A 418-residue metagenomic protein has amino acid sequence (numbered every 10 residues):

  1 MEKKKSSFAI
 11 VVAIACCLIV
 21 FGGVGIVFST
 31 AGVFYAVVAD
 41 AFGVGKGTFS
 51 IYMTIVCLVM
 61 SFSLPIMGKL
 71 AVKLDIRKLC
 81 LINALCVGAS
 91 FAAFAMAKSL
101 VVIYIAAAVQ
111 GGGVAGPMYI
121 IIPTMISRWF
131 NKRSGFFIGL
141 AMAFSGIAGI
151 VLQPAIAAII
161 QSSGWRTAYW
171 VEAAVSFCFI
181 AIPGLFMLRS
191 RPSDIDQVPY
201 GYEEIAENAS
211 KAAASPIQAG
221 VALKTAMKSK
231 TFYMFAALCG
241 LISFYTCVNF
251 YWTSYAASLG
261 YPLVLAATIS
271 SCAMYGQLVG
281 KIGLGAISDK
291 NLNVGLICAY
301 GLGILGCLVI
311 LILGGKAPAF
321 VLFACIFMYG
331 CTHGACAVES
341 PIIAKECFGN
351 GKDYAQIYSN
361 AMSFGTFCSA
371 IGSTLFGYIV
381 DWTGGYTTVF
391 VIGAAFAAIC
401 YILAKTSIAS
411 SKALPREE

Functional and structural regions predicted by a protein language model:
V11-K46, S63-M67, Q153, V248-T253: Extracytoplasmic
A31-Y35, K224-L284: Extracytoplasmic gate region of multi-pass secondary transporters
F62-L100: Conserved MFS/SLC helix-loop-helix module at the cytosolic interface between two early adjacent transmembrane helices
S63-D75, K281-L292, V380-D381: Helix-to-loop junctions at the C-terminal end of transmembrane segments in multipass secondary transporters
A108-A143: Cytoplasmic helix-loop-helix junction between adjacent transmembrane helices in 12-TM secondary transporters
F144-D194: Helix-loop-helix hairpin linking two adjacent transmembrane segments in secondary transporters
K290-I343: C-terminal transmembrane helical hairpin of 12-TM major facilitator-type secondary transporters
C347-T383: A late C-terminal transmembrane helix in Major Facilitator Superfamily
